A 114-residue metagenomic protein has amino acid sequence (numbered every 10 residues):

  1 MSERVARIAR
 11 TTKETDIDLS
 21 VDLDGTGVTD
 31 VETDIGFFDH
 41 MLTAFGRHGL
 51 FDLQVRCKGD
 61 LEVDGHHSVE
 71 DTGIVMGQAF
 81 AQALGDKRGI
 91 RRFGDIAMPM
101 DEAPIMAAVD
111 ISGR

Functional and structural regions predicted by a protein language model:
M1-R114: N-terminal intrinsically disordered, cationic/polar leader segments that include organellar targeting peptides
